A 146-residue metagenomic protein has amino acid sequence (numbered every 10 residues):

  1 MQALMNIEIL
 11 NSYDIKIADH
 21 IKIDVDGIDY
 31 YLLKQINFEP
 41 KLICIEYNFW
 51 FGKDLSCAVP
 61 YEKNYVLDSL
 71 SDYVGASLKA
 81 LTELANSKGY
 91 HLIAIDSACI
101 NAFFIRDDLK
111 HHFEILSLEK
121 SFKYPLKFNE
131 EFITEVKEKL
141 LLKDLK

Functional and structural regions predicted by a protein language model:
M1-Y30: S-adenosyl-L-methionine
E8-I9, F49, D54-K146: Rossmann-like AdoMet/SAM-dependent catalytic core
S12-Y13, Q35, K88: Alpha-helix C-cap/termination motif
H20, I43, F104: Active-site beta-strand/loop signature of hydrolases that rely on acidic residues for catalysis
I23-D26, E46, I95-D96: Short His-Asn-centered micro-motif
Y31-E39: Short amphipathic alpha-helices and their capping/turn segments at secondary-structure boundaries
P40-N48: Conserved beta-strand signature within the Rossmann-like core of class I S-adenosyl-L-methionine
